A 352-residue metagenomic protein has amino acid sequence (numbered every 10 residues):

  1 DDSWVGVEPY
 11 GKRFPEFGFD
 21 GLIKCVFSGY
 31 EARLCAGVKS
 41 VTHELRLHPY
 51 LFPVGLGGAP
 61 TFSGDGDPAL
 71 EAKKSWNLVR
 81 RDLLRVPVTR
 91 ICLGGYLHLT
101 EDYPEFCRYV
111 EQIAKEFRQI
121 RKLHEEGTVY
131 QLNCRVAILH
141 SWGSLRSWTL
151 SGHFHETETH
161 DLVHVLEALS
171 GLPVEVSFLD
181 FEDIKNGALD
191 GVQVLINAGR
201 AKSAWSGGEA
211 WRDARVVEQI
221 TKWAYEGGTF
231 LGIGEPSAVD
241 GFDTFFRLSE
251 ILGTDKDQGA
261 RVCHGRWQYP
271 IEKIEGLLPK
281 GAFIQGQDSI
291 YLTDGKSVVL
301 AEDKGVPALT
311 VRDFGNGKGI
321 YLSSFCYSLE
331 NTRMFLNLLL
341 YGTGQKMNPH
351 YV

Functional and structural regions predicted by a protein language model:
D1-S206, A210-R215, A224, G232-G234 (+5 more regions): Glycan-processing catalytic domains of CAZymes
G6, K122, V129, G171-P173 (+4 more regions): Glycine-centered secondary-structure boundary/capping sites
L166, T221, L336-L339: Non-transmembrane alpha-helical segments in soluble domains of secreted/periplasmic/extracellular proteins
G187, V192, I251-D255, Q287 (+1 more regions): Surface-exposed loop/turn and secondary-structure junction residues enriched for glycine/proline
G207-D288: A glycine-rich, often tryptophan-bearing local segment used as a flexible ligand/cofactor-contacting loop or short
A260-G317, S323-V352: Catalytic beta-strand/loop cores that center a nucleophilic Ser/Cys/Thr and support acyl-enzyme chemistry
